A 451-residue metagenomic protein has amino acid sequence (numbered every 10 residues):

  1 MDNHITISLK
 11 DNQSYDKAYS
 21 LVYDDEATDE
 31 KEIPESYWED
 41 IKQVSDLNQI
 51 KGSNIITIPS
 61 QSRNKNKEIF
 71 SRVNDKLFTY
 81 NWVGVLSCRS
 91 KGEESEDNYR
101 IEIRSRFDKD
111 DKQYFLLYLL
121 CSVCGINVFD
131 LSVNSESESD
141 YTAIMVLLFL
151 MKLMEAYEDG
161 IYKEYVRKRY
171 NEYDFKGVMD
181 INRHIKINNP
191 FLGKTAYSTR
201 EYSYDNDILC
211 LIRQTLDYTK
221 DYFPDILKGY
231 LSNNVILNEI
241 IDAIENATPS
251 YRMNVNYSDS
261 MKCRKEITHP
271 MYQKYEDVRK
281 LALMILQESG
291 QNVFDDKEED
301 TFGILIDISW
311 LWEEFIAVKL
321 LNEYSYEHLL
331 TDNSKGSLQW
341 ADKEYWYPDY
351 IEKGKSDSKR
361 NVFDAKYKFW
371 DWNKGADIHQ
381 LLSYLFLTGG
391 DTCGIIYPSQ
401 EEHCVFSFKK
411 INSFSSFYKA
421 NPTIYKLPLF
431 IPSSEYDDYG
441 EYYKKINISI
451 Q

Functional and structural regions predicted by a protein language model:
M1-P59, Q291, D295-Q451: Catalytic core segments in nucleotide and nucleic-acid processing enzymes
N3-D295: Residue(s) in the substrate-gating loop at a strand-loop-helix junction that position the organic substrate next
